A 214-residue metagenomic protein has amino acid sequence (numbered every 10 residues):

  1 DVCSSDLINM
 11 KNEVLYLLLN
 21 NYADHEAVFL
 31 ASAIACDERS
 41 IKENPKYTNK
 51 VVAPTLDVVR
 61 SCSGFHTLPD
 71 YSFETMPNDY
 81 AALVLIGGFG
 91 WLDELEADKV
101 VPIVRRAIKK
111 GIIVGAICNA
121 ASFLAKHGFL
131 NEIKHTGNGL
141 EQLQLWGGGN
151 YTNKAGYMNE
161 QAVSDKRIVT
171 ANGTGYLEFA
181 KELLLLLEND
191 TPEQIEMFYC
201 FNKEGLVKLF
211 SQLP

Functional and structural regions predicted by a protein language model:
D1-S4: Short, small-residue-biased leader/transition segments that mark boundaries at the very start of proteins
K11-A23, A27-F29, C36-T55, F65 (+3 more regions): Active-site-adjacent pocket-lining segments in enzyme domains
C62: A short, charged, and often flexible helix/loop element on the N-terminal side of the glycosyltransferase catalytic
